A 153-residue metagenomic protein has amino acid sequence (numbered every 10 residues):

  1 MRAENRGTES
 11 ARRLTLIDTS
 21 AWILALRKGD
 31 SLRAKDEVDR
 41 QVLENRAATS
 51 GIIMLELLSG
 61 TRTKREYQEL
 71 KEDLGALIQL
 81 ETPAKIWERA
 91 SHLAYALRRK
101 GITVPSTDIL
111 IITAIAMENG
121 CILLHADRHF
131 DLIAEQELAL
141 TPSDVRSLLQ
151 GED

Functional and structural regions predicted by a protein language model:
M1-L14, L110-T113, M117-D153: Acidic, PIN/NYN-like endoribonuclease modules and their adjacent C-terminal/linker elements
M1-T49, S59-E72, L149-E152: Short, well-structured N-terminal submotif of metal-dependent ribonuclease cores
I17, T49, E81, L124-H125: Short beta-strand scaffold positions
T19, G51, A84, S106-L110: Conserved glycosyltransferase catalytic-site signature
A21, I53-E56, H129: Short, well-ordered alpha-helical scaffold segment located in the soluble/lumenal catalytic or ligand-binding core
K35, M54, Y67, W87-A90: A general structural signal for well-ordered alpha-helical segments in protein cores
I78-K100: Acidic catalytic patch
